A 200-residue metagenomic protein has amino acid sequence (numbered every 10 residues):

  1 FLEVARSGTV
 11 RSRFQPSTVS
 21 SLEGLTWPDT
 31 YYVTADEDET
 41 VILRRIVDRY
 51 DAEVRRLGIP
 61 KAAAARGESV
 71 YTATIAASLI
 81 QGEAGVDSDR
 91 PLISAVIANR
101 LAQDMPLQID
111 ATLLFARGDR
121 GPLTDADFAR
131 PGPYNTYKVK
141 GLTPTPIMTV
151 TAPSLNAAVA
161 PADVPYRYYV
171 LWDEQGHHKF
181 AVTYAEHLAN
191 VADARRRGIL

Functional and structural regions predicted by a protein language model:
F1-R6: Extended intrinsically disordered, low-complexity coil regions enriched in Ser, Thr, Gly, Ala and often Pro
S7-L200: Bacterial extracytoplasmic/cell-wall-associated proteins, especially those involved in peptidoglycan
